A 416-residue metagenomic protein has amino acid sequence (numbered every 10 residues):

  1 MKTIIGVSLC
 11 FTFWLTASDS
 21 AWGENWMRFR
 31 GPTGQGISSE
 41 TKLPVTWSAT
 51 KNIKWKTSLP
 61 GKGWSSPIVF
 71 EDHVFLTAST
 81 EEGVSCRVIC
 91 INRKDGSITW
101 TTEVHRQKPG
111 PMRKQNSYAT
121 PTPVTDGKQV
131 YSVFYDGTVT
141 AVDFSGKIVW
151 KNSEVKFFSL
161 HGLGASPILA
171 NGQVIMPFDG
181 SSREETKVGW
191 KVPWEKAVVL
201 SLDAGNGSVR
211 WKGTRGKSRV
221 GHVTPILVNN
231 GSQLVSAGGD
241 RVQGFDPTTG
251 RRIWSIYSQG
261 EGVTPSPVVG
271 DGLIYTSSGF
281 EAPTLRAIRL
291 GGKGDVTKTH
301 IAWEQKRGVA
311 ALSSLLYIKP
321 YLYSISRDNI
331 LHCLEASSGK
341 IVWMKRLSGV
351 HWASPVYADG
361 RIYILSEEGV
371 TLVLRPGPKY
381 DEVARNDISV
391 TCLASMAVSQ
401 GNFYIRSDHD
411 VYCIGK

Functional and structural regions predicted by a protein language model:
M1-G6, K416: Positively charged n-region of N-terminal signal peptides that target proteins for export
G6-A17: Bacterial N-terminal signal peptides
D19-K416: Noncatalytic, solvent-exposed loop/strand surfaces of beta-propeller-type extracellular/periplasmic domains
